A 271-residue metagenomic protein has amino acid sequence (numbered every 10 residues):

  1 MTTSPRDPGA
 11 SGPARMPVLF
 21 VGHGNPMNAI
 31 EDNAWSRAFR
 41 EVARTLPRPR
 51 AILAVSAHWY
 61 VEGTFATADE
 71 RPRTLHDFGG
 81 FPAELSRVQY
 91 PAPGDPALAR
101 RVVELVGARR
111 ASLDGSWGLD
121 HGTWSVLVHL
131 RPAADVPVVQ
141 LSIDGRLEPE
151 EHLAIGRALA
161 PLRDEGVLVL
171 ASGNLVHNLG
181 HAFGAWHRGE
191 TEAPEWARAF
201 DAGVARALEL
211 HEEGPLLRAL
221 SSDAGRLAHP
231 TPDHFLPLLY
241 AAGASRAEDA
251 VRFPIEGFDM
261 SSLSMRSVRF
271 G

Functional and structural regions predicted by a protein language model:
T2-R110: A short aromatic-anchored loop/beta-hairpin motif
L19-F20, D77-P82, R131-Q140, L216-L217: Short, basic/glycine-rich phosphate-binding loops at helix/coil junctions that contact nucleotide phosphates
M27, L85-P93, D114-G115, S142-P149 (+1 more regions): Flexible, glycine/proline-enriched loop segments at strand-loop-helix junctions that form or flank small-ligand binding
R44-R50, L105-A111, E148, P161-L170 (+1 more regions): Secondary-structure boundary elements
V55, V102, L141, G173 (+1 more regions): A residue-level signal for conserved active-site and pocket-lining positions in enzyme catalytic cores
S56-H58, W117, S172-L175: Short, well-ordered beta-to-alpha junction loops that form the rim of enzyme active sites and present histidine/acidic
A99-L153, A158: Internal, conserved structured core segments that host functional sites
P137, G145-L147, L153-A154, A158-L168 (+1 more regions): Surface-exposed, charge/polar-rich loops and edge strands
